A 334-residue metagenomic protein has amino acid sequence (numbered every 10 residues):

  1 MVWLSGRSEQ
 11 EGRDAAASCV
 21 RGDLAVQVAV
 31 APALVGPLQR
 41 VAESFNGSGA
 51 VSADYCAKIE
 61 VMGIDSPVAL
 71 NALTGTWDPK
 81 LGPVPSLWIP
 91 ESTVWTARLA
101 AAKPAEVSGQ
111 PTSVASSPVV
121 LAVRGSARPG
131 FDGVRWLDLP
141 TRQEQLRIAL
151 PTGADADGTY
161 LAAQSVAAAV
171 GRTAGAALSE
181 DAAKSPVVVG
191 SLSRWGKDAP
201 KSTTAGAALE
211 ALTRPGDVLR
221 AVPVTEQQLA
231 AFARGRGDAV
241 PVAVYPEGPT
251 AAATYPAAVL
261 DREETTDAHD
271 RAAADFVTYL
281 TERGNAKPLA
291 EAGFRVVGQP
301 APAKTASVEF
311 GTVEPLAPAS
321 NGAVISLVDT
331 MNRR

Functional and structural regions predicted by a protein language model:
M1-E9, R262-R334: Extracellular/periplasmic juxtamembrane helices and adjacent flexible linkers that interface with membrane partners
E11-D155: N-terminal segment of the mature folded domain
A29-A31, Q143-P186, L192-D198: Short beta-strand->loop
A33-R40, S44, V68, A72 (+11 more regions): Extracytoplasmic/secreted proteins, especially bacterial periplasmic and envelope-associated proteins
E43-V51, D78, T93, A100-A101 (+6 more regions): Sec-exported extracytoplasmic/periplasmic mature domains
G109, S113-L121, V189-G190, R236-T265 (+1 more regions): Periplasmic-binding protein-like
S126-G133, A168-A176, E263-A273: Short helix-loop capping/hinge motifs at secondary-structure junctions, enriched in acidic/polar residues
T173-Y245: Ligand-binding pocket segment of bilobal, Venus flytrap-like solute-binding proteins
